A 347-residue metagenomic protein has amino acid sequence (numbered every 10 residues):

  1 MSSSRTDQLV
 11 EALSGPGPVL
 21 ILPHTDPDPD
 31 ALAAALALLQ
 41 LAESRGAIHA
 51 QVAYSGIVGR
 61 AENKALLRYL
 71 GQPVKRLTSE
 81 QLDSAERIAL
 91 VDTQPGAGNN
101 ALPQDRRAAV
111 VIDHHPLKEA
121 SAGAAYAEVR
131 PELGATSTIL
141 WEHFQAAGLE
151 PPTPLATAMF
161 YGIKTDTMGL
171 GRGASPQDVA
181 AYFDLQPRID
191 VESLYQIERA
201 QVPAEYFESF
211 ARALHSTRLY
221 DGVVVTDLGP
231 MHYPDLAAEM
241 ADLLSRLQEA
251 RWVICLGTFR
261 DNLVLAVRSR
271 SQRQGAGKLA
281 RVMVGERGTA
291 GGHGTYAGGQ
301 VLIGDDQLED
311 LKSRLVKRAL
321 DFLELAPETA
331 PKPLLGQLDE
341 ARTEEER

Functional and structural regions predicted by a protein language model:
M1-R347: Replace "Mg2+/Mn2+-dependent" with "divalent metal-dependent
